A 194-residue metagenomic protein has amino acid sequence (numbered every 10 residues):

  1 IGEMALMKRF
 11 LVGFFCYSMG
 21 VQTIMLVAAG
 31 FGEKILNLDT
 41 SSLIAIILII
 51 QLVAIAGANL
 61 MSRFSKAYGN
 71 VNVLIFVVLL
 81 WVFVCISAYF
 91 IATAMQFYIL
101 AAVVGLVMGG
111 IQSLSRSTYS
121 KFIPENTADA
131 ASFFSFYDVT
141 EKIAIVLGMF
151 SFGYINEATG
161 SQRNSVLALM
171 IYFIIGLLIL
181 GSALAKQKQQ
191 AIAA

Functional and structural regions predicted by a protein language model:
G2-I24, A102: Pair of pore-lining "gating" transmembrane helices in MFS-fold secondary transporters
L26-L43: Short amphipathic helix-loop junctions that connect adjacent transmembrane helices in Major Facilitator Superfamily/SLC
A56-N70, N156-E157: Helix-to-loop junctions at the C-terminal end of transmembrane segments in multipass secondary transporters
N72-S87: Structural signature of the two symmetry-related core transmembrane helices
Y89-A101: Helix-loop junctions at membrane interfaces in 12-TM secondary transporters
G110-E125: Intracellular juxtamembrane helix-capping segments at the cytosolic ends of symmetry-related transmembrane helices
I111, L147, L167-A194: Multi-pass alpha-helical transporter architecture, strongest for 12-TM Major Facilitator/SLC carriers used
G153-I174: A membrane-interface helix-boundary motif in multi-pass transporters
